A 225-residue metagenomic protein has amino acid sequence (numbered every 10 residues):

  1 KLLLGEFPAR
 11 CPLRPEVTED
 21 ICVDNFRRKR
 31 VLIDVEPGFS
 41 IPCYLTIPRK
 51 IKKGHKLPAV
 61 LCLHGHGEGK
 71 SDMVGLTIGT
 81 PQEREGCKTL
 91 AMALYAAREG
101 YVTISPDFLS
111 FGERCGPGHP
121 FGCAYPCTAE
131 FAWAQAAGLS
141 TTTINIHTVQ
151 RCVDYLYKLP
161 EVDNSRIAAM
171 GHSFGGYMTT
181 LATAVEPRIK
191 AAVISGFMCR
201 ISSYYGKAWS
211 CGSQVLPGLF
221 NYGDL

Functional and structural regions predicted by a protein language model:
G5-H55, A59: N-terminal cap/lid segment of alpha/beta-hydrolase-fold proteins
H55, L61-H147, K158, S203-G206: Cap/lid segment of the alpha/beta-hydrolase catalytic domain
H64, D107, M170, S195-G196: Alpha/beta-hydrolase-fold catalytic nucleophile elbow
F108, I144, M170-H172, G223-L225: Extended catalytic-interface subdomain
T128-A136, R151, K190-L225: Mobile cap/lid helix-loop segments that gate and shape the active-site cleft of serine hydrolases
E161-S173: Alpha/beta-hydrolase fold nucleophile elbow
G171-T183: Glycine-rich nucleophile elbow surrounding the catalytic serine of serine-hydrolase chemistry
A184-K190: Conserved hydrolase catalytic core segment
